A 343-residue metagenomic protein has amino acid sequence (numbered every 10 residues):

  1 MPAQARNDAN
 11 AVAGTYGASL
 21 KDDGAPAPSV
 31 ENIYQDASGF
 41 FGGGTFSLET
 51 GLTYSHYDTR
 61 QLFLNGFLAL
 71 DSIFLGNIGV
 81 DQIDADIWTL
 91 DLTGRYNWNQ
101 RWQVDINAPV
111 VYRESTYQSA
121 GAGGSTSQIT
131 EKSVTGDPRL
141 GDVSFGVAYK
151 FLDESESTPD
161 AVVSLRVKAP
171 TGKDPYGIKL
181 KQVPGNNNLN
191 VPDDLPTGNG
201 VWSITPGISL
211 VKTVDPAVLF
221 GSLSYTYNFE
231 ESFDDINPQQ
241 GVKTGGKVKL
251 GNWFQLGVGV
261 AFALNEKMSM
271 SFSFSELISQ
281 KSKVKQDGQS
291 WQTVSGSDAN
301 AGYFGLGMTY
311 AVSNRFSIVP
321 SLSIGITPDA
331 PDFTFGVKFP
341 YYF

Functional and structural regions predicted by a protein language model:
M1-L70, F74, K173-P175: Outer-membrane beta-barrel biogenesis signature
R6-N7, D36-T45, T59-Q61, R101 (+6 more regions): Short loop/turn motifs that connect adjacent beta-strands in outer-membrane beta-barrel proteins
Y34-Q35, G76-V80, S127-T135, V191-P196 (+3 more regions): Extracellular loop and loop/strand-boundary signature of outer-membrane beta-barrel proteins
D36-A37, L48-L52, L92-Y96, I106 (+9 more regions): Residues on the lipid-exposed face of transmembrane beta-strands in outer-membrane beta-barrel proteins
G44, D86-L90, I129, S133 (+6 more regions): Residues that define the transmembrane beta-barrel architecture of outer-membrane proteins
L52-D58, A108-E114, D142, F151 (+6 more regions): Transmembrane beta-strands of outer-membrane beta-barrel pores
Q61-D71, S232-F343: Outer membrane beta-barrel transmembrane domains
G76-K150: Long, hydrophobic/aromatic-enriched structural stretches that serve as scaffold segments
